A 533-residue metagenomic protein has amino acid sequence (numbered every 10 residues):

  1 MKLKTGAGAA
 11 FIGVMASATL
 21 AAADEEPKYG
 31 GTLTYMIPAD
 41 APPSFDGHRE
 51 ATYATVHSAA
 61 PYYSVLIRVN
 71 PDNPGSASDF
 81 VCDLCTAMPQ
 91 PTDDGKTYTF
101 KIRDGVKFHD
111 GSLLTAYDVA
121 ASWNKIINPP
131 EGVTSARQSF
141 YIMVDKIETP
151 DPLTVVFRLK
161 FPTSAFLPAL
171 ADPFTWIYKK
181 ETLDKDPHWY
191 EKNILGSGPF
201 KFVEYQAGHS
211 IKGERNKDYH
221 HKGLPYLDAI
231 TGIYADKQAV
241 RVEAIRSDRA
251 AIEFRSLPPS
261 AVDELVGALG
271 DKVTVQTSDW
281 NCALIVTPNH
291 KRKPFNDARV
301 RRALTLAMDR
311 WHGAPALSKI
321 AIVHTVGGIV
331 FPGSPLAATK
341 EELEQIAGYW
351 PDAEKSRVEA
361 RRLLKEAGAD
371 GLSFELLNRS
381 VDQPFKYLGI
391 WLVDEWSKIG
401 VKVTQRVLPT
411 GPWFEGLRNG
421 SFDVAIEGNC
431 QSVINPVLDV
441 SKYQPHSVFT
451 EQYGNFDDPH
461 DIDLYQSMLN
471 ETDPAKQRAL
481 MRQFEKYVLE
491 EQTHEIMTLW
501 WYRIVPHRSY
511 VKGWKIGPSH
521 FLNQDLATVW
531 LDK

Functional and structural regions predicted by a protein language model:
K4, A21, K28, K101 (+3 more regions): Surface-exposed binding/hinge segments that line and control ligand-binding clefts or catalytic entry sites
T34, T115-S122, P152-R158, G198-P199 (+7 more regions): Alpha-helical secondary-structure segments
M36-D93, N124, N193-G196: N-terminal lobe/hinge region of extracytoplasmic solute-binding protein
T52-Y53, H57-P61, Q206, S210 (+5 more regions): Detector for C-terminal structural segments
I67-G75, A171-P225, A229, V358 (+1 more regions): Gly/Pro-rich hinge or "lid" segments in bacterial periplasmic/extracellular proteins
A87-G132, V156, R241-A244, P294-D297 (+1 more regions): Aromatic- and charge-enriched surface segment that lines or borders ligand/interaction sites
I142, L195, T231-E243, S256-S260 (+2 more regions): Short helix-initiation/N-cap motifs at beta->coil->alpha
K146-I147, V203-K212, T231-R292, P315-A316 (+1 more regions): Extracellular/periplasmic solute-recognition and catalytic clefts
